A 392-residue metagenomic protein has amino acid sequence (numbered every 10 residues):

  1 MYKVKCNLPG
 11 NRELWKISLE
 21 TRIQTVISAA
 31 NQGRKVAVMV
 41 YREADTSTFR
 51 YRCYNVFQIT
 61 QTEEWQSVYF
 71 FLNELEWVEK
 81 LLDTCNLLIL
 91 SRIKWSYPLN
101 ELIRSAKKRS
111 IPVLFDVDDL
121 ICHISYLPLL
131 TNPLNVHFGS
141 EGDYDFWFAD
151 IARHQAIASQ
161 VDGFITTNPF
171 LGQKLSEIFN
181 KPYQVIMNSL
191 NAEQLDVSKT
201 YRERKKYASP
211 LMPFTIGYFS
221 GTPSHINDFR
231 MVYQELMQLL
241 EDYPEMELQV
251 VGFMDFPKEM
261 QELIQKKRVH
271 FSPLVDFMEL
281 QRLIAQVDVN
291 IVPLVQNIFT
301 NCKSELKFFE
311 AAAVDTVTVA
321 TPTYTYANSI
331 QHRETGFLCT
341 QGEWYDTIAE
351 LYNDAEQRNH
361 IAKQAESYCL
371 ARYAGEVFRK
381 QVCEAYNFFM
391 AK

Functional and structural regions predicted by a protein language model:
M1-I89, P128: N-terminal pre-catalytic "stem/leader" segment of glycosyltransferase-like enzymes
I17, S224-R230, P273-L283, D288-E310 (+1 more regions): Nucleotide-sugar-dependent
Y41-T62, N188-Q286: Conserved catalytic-core segment of nucleotide-activated headgroup transferases in glycan assembly
R104-I111, V136-F164: Membrane-proximal helix-turn-helix segments that form the acceptor-binding/catalytic region of lipid-linked
F115-A149, Q184, E193-S198, S209-M212: Acceptor-binding helix/loop patch of EC 2.4 sugar-transfer enzymes, predominantly nucleotide-sugar-dependent
S159-S176, N180-K206, L211: Donor nucleotide-sugar binding/catalytic pocket of nucleotide-sugar-dependent glycosyltransferases
I330-G342, E350-E356: Conserved acidic donor-binding segment of nucleotide-sugar-dependent glycosyltransferases
E343, E356-N387: A charged, aromatic-enriched C-terminal amphipathic alpha-helix characteristic of glycosyltransferases across folds
